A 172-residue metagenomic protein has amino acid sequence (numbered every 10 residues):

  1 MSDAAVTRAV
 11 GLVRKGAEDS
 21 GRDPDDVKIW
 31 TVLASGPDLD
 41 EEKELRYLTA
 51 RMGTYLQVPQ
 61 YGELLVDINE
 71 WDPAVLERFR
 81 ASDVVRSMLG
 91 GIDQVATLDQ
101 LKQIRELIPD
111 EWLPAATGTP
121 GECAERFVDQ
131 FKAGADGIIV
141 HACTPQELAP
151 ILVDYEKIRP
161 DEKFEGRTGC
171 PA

Functional and structural regions predicted by a protein language model:
M1, R8-A9, K43: A short secondary-structure junction signal
M1, V32-G36, C143-P145: Active-site beta-loop-alpha junctions enriched in small/polar residues
D3, E41-E42, P120-G121, P145-L148: Residues at or immediately preceding the N-termini of alpha-helices
D3-V6, A116: Flexible, glycine- and charge-enriched loops at secondary-structure boundaries
V6-G16, P145-C170: C-terminal helical cap(s) of enzyme catalytic domains, especially alpha/beta-barrels
L12, E18-D129, K163-C170: An alpha-helical appendage that flanks or caps ligand/catalytic pockets
A133-G134: Structural motif
